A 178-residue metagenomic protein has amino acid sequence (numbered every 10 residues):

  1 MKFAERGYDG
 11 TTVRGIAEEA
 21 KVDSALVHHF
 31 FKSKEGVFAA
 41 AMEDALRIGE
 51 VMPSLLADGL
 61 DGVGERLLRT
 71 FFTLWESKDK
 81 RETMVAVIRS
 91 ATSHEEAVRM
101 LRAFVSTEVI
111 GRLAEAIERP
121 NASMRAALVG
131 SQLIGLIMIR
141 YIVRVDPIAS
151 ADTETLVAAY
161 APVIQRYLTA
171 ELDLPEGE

Functional and structural regions predicted by a protein language model:
M1-G36, A40: Helix-turn-helix
E43-I48: Short, basic, alpha-helical segments at the C-terminal edge of helix-turn-helix-like DNA-binding modules
E50-V85: Hydrophobic alpha-helical connector segments
G59, G64, K80-R81, V98 (+2 more regions): Hydrophobic alpha-helical segments that drive targeting, anchoring, or assembly
F71, M84-A91, V129-L133, I137: Short alpha-helical scaffolding segments that buttress acidic/His motifs in well-ordered protein cores
W75-A103: Amphipathic alpha-helical segments used for helix-helix packing
V98-A103, L113-Y167, E171-E178: Hydrophobic/aromatic-rich alpha-helical bundle segments in the mid-to-C-terminal region
